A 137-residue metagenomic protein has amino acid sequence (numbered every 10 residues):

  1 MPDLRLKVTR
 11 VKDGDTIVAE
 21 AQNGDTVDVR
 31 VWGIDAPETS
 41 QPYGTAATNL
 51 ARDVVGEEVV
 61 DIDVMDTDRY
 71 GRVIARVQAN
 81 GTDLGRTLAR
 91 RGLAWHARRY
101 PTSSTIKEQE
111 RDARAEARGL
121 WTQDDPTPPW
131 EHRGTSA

Functional and structural regions predicted by a protein language model:
M1-A137: Small beta-barrel nucleic-acid-binding modules, primarily SNase/OB-fold domains and secondarily Tudor-like barrels
